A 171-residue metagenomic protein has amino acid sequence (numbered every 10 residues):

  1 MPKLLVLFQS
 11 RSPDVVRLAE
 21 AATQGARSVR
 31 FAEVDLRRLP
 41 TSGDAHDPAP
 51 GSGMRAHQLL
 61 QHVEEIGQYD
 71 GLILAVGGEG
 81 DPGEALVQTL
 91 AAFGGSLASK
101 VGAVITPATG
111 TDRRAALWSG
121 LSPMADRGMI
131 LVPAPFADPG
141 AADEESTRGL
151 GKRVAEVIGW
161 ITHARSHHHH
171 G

Functional and structural regions predicted by a protein language model:
M1-F93, A141-G171: N-terminal beta1-alpha1-beta2 submodule of the flavodoxin-like/Rossmannoid cofactor-binding fold
V29-F31, L97, D126: Short, well-ordered coil/turn elements that cap or connect secondary structure elements
Q68-Y69, A98-V101: Short, proline-enriched alpha-helix->beta-strand connector loops that line the catalytic pocket of alpha/beta-hydrolase
Q88-G95, S122, D126: Short, intrinsically disordered, mixed-charge
K100-A141: Short, glycine-/small-residue-rich phosphate/pyrophosphate-handling segment
